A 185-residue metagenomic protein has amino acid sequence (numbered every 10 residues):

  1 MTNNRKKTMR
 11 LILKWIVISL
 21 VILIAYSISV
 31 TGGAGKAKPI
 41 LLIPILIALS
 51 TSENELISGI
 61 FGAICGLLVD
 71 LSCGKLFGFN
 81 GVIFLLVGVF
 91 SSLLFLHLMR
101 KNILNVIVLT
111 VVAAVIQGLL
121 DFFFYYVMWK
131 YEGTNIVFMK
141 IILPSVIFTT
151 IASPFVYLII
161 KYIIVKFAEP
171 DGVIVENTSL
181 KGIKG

Functional and structural regions predicted by a protein language model:
M1-G185: Terminal, non-globular segments
